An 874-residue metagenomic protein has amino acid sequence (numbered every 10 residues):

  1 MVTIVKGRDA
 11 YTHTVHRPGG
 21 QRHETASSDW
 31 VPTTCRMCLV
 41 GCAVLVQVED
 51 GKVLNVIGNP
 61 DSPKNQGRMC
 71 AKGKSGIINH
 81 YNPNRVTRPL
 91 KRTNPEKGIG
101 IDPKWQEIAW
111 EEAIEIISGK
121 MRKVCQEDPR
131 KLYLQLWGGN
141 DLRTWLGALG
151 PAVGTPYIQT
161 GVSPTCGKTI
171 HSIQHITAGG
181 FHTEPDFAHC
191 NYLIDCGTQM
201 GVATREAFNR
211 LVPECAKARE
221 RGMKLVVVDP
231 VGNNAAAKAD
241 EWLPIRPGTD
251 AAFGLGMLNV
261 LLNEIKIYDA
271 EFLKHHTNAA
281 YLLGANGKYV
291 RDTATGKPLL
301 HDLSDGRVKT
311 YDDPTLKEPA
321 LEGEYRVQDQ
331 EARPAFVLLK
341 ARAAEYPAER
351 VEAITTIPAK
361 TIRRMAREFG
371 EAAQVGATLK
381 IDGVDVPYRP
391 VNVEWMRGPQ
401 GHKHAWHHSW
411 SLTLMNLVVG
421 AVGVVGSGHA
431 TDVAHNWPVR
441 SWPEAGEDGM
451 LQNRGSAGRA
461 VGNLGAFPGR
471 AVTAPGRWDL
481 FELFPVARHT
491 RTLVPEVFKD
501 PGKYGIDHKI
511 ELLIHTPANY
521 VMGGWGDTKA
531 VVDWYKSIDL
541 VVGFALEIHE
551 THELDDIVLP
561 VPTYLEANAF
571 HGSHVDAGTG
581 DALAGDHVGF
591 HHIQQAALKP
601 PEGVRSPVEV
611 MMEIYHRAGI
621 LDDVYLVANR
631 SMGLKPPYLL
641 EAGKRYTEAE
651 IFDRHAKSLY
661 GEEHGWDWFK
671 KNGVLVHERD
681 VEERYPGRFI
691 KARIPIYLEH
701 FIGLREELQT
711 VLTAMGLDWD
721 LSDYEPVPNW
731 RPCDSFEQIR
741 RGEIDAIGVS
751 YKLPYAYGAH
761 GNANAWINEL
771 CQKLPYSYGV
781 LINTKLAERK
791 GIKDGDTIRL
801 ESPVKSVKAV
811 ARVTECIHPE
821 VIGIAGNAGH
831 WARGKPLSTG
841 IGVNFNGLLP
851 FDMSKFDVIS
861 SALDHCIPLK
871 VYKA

Functional and structural regions predicted by a protein language model:
M1-E271, H275-A320, E331-A332, N453 (+12 more regions): N-terminal export/assembly segments and adjacent metallocofactor-ligating motifs of anaerobic energy-metabolism
G41, P63, N140-T144, T165-K168 (+17 more regions): Flexible loop/turn segments at secondary-structure boundaries
W110-L132, T183-L193, R342, R363-N392 (+1 more regions): Glycine-rich phosphate/diphosphate-binding loops that line cofactor/substrate pockets in enzymes
W137-G139, H275-N278, E368-F369, D385-V386 (+5 more regions): A glycine-rich phosphate-binding loop feature that marks nucleotide/adenosyl-phosphate handling sites
L146-M223, A252, E318, E322-G323 (+5 more regions): Extended redox/cofactor-interaction regions of prokaryotic respiratory oxidoreductases
I158-Q159, K266-F272, K360-R363, N392 (+8 more regions): Acidic/polar loop patches that form or flank catalytic/metal-binding clefts of enzymes that bind anionic ligands
E566-P600, Y615: Glycine/threonine-rich phosphate-binding loop and adjacent beta-strand/alpha-helix elements that clamp
H592-Y660, N764-L781, K785-A874: Long, contiguous, secondary-structure-rich segments that constitute the structural scaffold of globular domains
